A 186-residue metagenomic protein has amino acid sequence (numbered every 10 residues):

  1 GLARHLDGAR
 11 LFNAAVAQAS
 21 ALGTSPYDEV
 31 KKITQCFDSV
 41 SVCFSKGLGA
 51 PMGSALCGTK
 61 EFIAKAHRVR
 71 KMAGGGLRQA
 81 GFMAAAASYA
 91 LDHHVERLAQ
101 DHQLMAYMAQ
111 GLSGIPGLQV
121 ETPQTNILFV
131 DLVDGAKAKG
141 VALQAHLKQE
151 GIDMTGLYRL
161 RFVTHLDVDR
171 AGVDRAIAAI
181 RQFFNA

Functional and structural regions predicted by a protein language model:
G1-A145, Q149-E150, M154-V168, A176-A186: Conserved PLP-enzyme active-site core in the AAT-like
